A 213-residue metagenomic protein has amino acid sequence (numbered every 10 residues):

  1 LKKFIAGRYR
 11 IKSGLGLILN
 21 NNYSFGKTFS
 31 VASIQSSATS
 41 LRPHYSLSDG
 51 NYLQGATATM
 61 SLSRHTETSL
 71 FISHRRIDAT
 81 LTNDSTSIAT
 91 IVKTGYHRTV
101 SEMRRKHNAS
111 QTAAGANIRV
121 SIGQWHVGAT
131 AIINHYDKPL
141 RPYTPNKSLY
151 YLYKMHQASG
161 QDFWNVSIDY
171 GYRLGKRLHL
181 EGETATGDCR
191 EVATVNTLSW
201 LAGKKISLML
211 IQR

Functional and structural regions predicted by a protein language model:
L1-R213: Outer-membrane beta-barrel channel domains
